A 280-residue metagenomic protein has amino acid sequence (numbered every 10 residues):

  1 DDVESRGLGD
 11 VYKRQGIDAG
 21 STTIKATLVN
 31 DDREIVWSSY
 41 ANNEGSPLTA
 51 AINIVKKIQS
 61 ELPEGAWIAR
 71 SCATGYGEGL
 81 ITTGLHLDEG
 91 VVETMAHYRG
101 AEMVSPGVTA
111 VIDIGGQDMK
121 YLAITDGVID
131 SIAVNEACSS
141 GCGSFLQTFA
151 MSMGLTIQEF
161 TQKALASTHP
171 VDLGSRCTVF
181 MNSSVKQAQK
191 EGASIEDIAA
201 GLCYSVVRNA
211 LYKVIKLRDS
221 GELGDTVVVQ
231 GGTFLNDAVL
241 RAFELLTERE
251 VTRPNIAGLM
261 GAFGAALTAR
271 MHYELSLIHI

Functional and structural regions predicted by a protein language model:
D1-Y12, I278-H279: Single conserved hydrophobic/aromatic residue that forms the stacking wall/gate of nucleotide- or nucleobase-binding
D10, K120, M271-L277: Acidic, glycine/GT-rich loop-and beta-edge segments that sit at the periphery of enzyme/chaperone cores
K13-D31, V108-I124: Gly/Thr-rich phosphate-binding beta-strand-loop-beta motif of the actin/hexokinase/Hsp70
G16-T49, N53-K57, S131-C138: Short glycine-rich, Thr/Ser-proximal phosphate-binding strand/loop in the N-terminal lobe of ATP-dependent enzymes
E44-P47, D126-H169, G258-G261, L267-M271: Glycine-rich phosphate-binding loop plus the immediately following alpha-helix
Y76-G77, S205, R218-L246, A257-G261: Glycine-rich phosphate-binding loops at beta-strand->alpha-helix junctions
D88-T94, E244-F263: Conserved phosphate-binding/catalytic loops in two-lobed NTP-binding clefts
M181-Y212, G258: Adenine-nucleotide phosphate-binding core of ATP-dependent small-molecule kinases
